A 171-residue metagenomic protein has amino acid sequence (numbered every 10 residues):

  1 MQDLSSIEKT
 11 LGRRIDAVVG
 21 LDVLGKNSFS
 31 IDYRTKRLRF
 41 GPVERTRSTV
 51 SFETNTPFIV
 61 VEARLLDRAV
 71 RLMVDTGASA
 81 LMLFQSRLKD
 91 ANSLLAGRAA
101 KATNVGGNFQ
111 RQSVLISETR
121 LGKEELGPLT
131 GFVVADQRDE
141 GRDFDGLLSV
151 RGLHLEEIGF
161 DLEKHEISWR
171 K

Functional and structural regions predicted by a protein language model:
M1-K171: Pepsin/retropepsin-fold aspartyl endopeptidases
